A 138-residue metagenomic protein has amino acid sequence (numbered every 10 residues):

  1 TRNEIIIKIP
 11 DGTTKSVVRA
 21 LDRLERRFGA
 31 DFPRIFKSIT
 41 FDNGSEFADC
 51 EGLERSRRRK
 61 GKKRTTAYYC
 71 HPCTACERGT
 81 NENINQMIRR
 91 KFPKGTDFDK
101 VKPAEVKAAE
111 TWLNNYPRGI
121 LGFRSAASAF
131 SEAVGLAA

Functional and structural regions predicted by a protein language model:
T1, I6-D31: Active-site beta-loop-alpha junctions of metal-dependent nucleic acid enzymes, especially the RNase H-like/DDE
I6, K37-D42: Short catalytic-loop micro-motif centered on adjacent basic/acidic residues
D11-T13, E25, D42-S45, H71: Generic secondary-structure microfeatures
V17-A20, D49, I84: Amphipathic alpha-helical interface surfaces
R27, S38-I39, F98-K102: Short C-terminal domain-edge/linker segments immediately following a structured domain
D31-I35, G61-R64: Short helix-terminating capping/connector loops at secondary-structure junctions
G44, E51, R55-R58, R64-A67 (+1 more regions): Charged alpha-helix within mobile-element recombinases
